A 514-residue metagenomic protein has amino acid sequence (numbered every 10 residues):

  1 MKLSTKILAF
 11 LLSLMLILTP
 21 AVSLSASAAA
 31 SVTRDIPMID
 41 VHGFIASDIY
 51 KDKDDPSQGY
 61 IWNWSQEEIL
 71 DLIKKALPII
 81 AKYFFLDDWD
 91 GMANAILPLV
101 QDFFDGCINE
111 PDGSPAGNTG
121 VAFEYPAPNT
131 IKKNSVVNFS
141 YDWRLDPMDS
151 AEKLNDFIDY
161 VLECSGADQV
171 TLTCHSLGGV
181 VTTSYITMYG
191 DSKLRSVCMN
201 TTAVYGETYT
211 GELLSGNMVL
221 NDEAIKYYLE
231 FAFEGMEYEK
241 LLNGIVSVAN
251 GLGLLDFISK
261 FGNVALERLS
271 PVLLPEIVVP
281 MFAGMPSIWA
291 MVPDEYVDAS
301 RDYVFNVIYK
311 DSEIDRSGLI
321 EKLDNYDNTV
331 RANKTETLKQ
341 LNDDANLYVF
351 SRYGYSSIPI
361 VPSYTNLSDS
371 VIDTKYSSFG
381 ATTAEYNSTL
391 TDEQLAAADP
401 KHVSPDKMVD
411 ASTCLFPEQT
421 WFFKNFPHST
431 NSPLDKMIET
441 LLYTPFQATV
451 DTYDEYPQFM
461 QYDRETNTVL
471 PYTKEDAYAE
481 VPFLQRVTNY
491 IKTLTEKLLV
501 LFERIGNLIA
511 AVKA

Functional and structural regions predicted by a protein language model:
M1-L11: Bacterial N-terminal signal peptides that target proteins for export
T5, Y238, L254, R301 (+4 more regions): Short amphipathic alpha-helical segments that mediate assembly, nucleic-acid/protein binding, or membrane association
M15, D159, N333-T337: A generic local structural motif
V22-A29: Signal peptide processing junction and immediate N-terminal pro/mature segment of secreted/exported proteins
A29-T173, L177-A232, S356, S363-V512: N-terminal non-catalytic accessory region
V137, Y141, L145, V272-T365 (+1 more regions): Alpha/beta-hydrolase fold catalytic core
V219-D294: Non-catalytic, alpha-helical, charged scaffold/linker segments that couple or flank catalytic or architectural cores
